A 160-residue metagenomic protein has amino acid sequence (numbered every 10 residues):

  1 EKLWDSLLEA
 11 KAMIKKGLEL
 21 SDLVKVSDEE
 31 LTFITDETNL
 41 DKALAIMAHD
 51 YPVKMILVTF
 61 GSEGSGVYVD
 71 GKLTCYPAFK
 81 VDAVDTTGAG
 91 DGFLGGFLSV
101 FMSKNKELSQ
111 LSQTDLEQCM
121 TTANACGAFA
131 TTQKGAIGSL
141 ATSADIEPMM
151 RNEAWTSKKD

Functional and structural regions predicted by a protein language model:
E1-I46, V53-K54, E63-G64: Conserved beta-alpha-beta core of the PfkB/ribokinase-like small-molecule kinase fold
E37-D160: Conserved phosphate-binding/catalytic region of the ribokinase-like
